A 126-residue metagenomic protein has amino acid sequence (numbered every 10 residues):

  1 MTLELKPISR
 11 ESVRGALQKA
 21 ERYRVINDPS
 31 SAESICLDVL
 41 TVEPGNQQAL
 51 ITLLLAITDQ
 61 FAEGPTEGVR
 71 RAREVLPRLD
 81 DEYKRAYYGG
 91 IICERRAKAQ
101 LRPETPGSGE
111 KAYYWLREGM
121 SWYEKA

Functional and structural regions predicted by a protein language model:
M1-P7, S30-C36, E67-E74: Repeat-mediated protein-protein interaction surfaces in helical alpha-solenoids
P7-I8, T41, P77, K111: Structural signature of alpha-solenoid helical repeat scaffolds
S12-I35: Alpha-helical segment of the N-proximal tetratricopeptide repeat
S34-P65: Short, charge-rich amphipathic alpha-helical segments embedded in non-transmembrane helical bundles/solenoids
A56-K84, Y88-K125: Short coil/linker segments at helix-helix boundaries
